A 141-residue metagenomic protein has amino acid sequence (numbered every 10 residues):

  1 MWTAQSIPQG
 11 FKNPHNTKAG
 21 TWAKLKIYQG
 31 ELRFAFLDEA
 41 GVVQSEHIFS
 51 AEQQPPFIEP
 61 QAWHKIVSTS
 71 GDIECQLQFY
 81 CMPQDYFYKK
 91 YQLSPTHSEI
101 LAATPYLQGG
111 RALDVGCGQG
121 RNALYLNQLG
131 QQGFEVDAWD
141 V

Functional and structural regions predicted by a protein language model:
W2-A19: Conserved short histidine dyad/triad with adjacent acidic residue
A40-P60: Short acidic-glycine-tyrosine-enriched beta hairpin
P60-P83: Ligand-binding loop in jelly-roll beta-barrel domains
Y91-G109: Conserved alpha-helix/loop element of class I SAM-dependent methyltransferases that forms part of the SAM/SAH-binding
G110-G116: Conserved class I S-adenosyl-L-methionine
Q119: Conserved SAM/SAH-binding loop
E135-D140: Conserved SAM-binding motif I beta-strand of class I
